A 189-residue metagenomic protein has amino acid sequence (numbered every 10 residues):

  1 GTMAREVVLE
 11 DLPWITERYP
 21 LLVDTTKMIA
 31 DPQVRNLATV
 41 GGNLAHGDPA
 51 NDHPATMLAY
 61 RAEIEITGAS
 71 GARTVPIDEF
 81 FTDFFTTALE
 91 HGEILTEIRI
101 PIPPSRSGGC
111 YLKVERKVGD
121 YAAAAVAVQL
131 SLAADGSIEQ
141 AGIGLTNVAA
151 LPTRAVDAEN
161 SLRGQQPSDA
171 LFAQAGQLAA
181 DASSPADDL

Functional and structural regions predicted by a protein language model:
G1-L189: C-terminal structural segment of proteins
